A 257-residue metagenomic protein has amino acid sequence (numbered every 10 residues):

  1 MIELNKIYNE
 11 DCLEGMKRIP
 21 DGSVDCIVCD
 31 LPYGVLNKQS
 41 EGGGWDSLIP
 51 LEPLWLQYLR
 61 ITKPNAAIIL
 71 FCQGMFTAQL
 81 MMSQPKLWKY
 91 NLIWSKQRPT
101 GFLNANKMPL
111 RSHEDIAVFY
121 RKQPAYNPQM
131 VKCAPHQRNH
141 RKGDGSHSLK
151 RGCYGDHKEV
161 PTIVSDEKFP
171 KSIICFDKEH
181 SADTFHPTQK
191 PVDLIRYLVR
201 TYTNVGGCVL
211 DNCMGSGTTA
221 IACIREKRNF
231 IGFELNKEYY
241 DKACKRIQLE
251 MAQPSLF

Functional and structural regions predicted by a protein language model:
I2-G232, E238-Y240: Core catalytic lobe of class I
A243-C244: Conserved SAM-binding loop
A252: Alpha-helical interaction elements
S255-F257: Acidic, low-complexity intrinsically disordered tails
